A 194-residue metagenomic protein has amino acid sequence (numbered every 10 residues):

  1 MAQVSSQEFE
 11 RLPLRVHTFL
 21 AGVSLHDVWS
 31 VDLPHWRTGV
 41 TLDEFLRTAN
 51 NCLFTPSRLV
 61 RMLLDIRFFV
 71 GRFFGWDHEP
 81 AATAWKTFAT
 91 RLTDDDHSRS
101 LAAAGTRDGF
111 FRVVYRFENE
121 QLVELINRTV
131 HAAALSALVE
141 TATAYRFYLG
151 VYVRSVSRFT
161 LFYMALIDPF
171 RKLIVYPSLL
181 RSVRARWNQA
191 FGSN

Functional and structural regions predicted by a protein language model:
M1-D96: Hydrophobic ligand-binding cavity/cleft-lining segments
H26-S30, E120, A144-Y148: Intrinsic-disorder/low-complexity, polar/charged segments enriched in Ser/Thr/Lys/Arg/Asp/Glu/Gln
V60-L64, V153-V156, S178-A185: Short C-terminal domain-edge/linker segments immediately following a structured domain
R61-G71, T160, M164-D168, K172-V175: Short hydrophobic helices that act as membrane-entry/anchoring signals
A84-A103, G109, A190-N194: An exposure/low-complexity boundary signal
R99-T141: Hydrophobic-ligand binding "helix-grip"
N127-A165: Beta-strand/loop substructures that line and gate deep hydrophobic ligand-binding cavities in soluble
Y163-N194: A conserved amphipathic terminal alpha-helix motif
